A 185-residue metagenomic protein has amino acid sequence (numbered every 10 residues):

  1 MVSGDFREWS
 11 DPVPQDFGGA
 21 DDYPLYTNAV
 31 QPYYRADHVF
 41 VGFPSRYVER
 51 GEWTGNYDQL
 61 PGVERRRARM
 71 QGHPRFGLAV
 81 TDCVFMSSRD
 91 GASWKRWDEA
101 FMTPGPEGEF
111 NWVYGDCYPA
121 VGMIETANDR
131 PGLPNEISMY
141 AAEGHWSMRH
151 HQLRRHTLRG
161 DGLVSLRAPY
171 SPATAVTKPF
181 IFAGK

Functional and structural regions predicted by a protein language model:
M1-K185: Carbohydrate-active catalytic/glycan-binding domains of CAZyme proteins, especially the secreted or lumenal ectodomains
